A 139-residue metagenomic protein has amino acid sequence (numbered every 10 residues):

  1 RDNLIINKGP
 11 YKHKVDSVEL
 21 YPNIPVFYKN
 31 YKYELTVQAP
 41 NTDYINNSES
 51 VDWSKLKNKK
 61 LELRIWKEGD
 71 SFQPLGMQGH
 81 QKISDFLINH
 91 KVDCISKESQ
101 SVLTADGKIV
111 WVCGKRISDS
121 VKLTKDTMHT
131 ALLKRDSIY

Functional and structural regions predicted by a protein language model:
R1-Y139: AMP-forming adenylation/ATP pyrophosphatase catalytic core
